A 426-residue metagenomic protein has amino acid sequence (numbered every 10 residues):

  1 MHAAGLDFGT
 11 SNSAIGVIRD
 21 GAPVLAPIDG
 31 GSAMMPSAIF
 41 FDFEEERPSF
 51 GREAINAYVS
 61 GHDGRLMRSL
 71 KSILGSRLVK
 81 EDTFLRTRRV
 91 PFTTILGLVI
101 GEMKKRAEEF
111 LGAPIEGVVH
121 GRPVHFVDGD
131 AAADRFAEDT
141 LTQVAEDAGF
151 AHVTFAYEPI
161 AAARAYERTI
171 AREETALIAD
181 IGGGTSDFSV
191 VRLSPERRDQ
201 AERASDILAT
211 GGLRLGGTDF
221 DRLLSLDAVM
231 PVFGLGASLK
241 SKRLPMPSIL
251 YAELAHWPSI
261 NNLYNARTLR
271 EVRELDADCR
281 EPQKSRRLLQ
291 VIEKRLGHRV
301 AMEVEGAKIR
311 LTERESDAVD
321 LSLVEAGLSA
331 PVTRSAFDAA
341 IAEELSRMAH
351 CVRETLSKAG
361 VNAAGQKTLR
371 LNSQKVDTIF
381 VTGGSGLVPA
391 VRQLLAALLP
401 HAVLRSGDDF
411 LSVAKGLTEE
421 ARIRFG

Functional and structural regions predicted by a protein language model:
M1-M35, A54-I178, R192-L213, L328-S329 (+2 more regions): N-terminal phosphate-binding loop and flanking beta/alpha elements of the actin-like ATPase fold
S11, G184-S186: Conserved Rossmann-like nucleotide-cofactor binding loop
M34, L193-E325: Phosphate-binding glycine-rich/basic clefts of nucleotide- and phosphate-handling proteins, predominantly
V79-K80, G112-A113, G234-S238, I309-D317 (+3 more regions): Intrinsically disordered or highly flexible coil/loop and linker segments, enriched in small and charged/polar residues
L226-M230, G234-L235, A397, H401-L404 (+2 more regions): Short, well-ordered loop/turn and helix-capping segments at boundaries between secondary-structure elements and domains
